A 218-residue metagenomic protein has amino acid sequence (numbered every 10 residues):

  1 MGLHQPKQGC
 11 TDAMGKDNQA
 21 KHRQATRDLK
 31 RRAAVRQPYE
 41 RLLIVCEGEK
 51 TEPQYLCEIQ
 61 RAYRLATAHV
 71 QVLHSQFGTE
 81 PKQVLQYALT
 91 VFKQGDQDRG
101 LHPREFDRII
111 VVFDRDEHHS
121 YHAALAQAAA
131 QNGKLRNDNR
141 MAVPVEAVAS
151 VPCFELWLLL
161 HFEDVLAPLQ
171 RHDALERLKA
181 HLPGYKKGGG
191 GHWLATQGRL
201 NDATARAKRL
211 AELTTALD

Functional and structural regions predicted by a protein language model:
G2-L42, P53, C57-S75, D96-I110 (+1 more regions): C-terminal accessory helical subdomains adjacent to catalytic cores in phosphodiester- and nucleotide-handling enzymes
L43-E47: Short hydrophobic beta-strand segments
G48-E52, F77-A88: Phosphate/oxyanion-binding active-site loops and adjacent basic polyanion-contact surfaces
K82-D98, E155: A Trp-anchored, charged/polar loop motif used as the substrate-binding/catalytic surface of acyl/ester-handling
